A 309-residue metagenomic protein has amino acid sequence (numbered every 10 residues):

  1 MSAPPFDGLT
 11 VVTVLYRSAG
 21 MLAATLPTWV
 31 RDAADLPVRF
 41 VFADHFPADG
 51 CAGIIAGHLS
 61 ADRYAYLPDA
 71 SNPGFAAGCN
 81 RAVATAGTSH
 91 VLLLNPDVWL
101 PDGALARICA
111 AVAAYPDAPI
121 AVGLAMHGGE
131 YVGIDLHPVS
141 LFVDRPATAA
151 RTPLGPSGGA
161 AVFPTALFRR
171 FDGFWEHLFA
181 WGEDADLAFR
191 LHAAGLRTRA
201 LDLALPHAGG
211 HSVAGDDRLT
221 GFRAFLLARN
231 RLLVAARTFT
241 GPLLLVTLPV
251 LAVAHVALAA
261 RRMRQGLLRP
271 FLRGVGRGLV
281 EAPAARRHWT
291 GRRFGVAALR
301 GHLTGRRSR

Functional and structural regions predicted by a protein language model:
G8, P68-S71, A76-N80, A84 (+3 more regions): Acidic/His-rich active-site region of diverse nucleotide-sugar glycosyltransferases
T13-A24, F46: Active-site beta-to-alpha loop of glycosyltransferases that engages the nucleotide-sugar donor
P27-P37: Short, acidic, metal-binding catalytic loop of nucleotide-sugar glycosyltransferases
D44-G53: A conserved acidic beta->alpha catalytic loop
V91: Short aromatic/hydrophobic "clamp" motif used to bind/position activated sugar donors
T198-H211, L219: Catalytic beta-strand/loop signature of glycosyltransferases that borders the donor
L205, D216-L243, L268-A284: Catalytic core of nucleotide-sugar-dependent glycosyltransferases
P242-R309: Non-catalytic, C-terminal membrane-associated alpha-helical segments of glycosyltransferases
